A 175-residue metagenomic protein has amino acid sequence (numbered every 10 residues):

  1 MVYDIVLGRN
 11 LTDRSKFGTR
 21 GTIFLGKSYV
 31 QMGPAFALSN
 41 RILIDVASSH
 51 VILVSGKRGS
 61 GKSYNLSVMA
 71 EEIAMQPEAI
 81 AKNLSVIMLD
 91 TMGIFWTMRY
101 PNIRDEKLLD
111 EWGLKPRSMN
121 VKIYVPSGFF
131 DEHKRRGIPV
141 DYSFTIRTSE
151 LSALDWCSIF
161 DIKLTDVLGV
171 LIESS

Functional and structural regions predicted by a protein language model:
M1-Q31: Charged, amphipathic alpha-helical linker segments immediately N-terminal to NTP-binding catalytic cores
M1-T12, R41-V51, F129-K134: Short low-complexity stretches enriched in small and charged residues
D4, G8, T22, M92 (+4 more regions): Intrinsically disordered, low-complexity regions
L11, S15, Y29, S48 (+3 more regions): Solvent-exposed, flexible loop/coil residues
R20-V125: Glycine-rich phosphate-binding loop of nucleotide-binding enzymes
L114-S175: Helical/strand "switch-coupling" subdomains that flank nucleotide/phosphate-binding cores, especially in P-loop NTPases
